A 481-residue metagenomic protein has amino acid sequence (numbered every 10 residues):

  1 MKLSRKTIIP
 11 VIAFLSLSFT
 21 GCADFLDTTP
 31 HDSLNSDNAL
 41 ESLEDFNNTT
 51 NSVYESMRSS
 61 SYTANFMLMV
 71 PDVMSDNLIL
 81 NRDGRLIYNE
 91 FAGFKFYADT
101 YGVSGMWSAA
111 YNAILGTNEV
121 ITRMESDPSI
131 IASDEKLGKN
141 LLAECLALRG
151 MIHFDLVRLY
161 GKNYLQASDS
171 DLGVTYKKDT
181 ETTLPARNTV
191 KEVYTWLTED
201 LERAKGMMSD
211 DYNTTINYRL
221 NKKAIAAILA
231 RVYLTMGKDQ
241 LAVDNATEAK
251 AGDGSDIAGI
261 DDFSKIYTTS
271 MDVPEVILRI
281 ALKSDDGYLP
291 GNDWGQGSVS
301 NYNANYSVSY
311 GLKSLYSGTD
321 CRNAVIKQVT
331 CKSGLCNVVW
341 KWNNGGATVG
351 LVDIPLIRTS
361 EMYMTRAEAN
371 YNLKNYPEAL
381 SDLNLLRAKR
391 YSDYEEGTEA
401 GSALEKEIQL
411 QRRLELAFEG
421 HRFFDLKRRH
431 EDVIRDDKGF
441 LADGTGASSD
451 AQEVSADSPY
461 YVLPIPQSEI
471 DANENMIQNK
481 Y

Functional and structural regions predicted by a protein language model:
M1-D32: Bacterial Sec-dependent N-terminal signal peptides
C22-D72, Y316, V325, Y394-T398 (+1 more regions): Membrane-proximal, proline-rich intrinsically disordered regions
S36-D37, A64-R85, K162-S170, D210-G291 (+1 more regions): Short, surface-exposed recognition loops and adjoining beta-strand edges that mediate ligand/DNA contacts, enriched
L78, R219, L241-S360, S392 (+6 more regions): Hydrophobic-face positions in mid-chain alpha helices that act as interaction patches
L86-Y160, N188, G206-D210, V349-I354 (+3 more regions): Conserved, well-structured interaction surfaces
